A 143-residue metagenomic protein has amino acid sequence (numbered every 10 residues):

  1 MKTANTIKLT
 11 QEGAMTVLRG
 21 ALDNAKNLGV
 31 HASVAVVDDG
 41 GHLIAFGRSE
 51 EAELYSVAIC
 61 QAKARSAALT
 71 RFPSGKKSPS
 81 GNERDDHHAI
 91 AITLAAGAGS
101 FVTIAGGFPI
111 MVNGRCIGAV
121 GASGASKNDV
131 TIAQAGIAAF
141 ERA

Functional and structural regions predicted by a protein language model:
M1-A143: Flexible, solvent-exposed loop/hinge segments and secondary-structure transition points
